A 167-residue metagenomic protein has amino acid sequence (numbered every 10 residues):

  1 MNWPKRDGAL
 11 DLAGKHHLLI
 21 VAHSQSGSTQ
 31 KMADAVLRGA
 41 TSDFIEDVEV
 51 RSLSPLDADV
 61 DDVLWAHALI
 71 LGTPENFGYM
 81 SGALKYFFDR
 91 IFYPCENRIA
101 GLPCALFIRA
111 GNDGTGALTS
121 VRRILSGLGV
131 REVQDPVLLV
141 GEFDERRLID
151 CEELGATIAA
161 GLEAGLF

Functional and structural regions predicted by a protein language model:
N2-A13, D43, D59, R131-F167: Glycine-rich phosphate/pyrophosphate-binding loop and the adjoining helix
N2-D43: N-terminal beta1-alpha1 ligand-phosphate binding loop
H17, E49, P103: Residues at the starts of beta-strands that form the adenosine-phosphate
V21-H23, L53, F107: Short hydrophobic segments within beta-strands
S24-G27, R109-D113, L138-D144: Short histidine/acidic/glycine/proline-rich micro-motifs that form metal- and phosphate-coordinating active-site loops
M32-A33, A83, A117, R147-D150: Residues at alpha-helix caps and immediate loop-helix transition turns in enzyme cores, especially N- and C-cap
E46-D57: A short beta-strand-loop structural module common to alpha/beta enzyme folds
P55-Q134: Helix-loop-strand module that forms the ligand-binding subsite of alpha/beta enzymes
